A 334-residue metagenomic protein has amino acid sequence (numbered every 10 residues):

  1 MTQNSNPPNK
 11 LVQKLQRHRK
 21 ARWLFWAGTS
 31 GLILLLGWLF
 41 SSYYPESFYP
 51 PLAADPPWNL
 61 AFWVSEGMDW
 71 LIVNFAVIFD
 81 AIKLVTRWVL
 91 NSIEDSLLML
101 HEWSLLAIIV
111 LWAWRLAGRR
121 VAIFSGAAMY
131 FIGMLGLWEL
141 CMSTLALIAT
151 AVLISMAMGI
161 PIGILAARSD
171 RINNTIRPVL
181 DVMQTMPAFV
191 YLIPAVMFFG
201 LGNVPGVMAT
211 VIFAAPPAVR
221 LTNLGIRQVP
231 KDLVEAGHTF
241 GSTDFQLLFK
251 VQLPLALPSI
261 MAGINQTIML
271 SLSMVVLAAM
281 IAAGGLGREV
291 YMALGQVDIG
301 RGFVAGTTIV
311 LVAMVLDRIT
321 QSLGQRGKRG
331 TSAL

Functional and structural regions predicted by a protein language model:
M1-A146, G327-L334: N-terminal, non-cleaved signal-anchor transmembrane helix
G31, A107-W112, G126-Y130, A149 (+5 more regions): Generic alpha-helical transmembrane segments of integral inner-membrane proteins, especially permease/transport modules
D80, L84, W88-N91, D95 (+12 more regions): Short amphipathic alpha-helical coupling elements at transmembrane boundaries
V121-A122, G225-L233, D244, L286: Transmembrane helix boundary and interhelical loop/hinge segments in multi-pass membrane proteins
I132, L147-T150, I154-A167, R177-A214: Generic hydrophobic transmembrane alpha-helix motif, especially the helices
M186, F198-F199, V211-A215, T222-I226 (+2 more regions): Hydrophobic/aromatic residues within the transmembrane alpha-helices of Major Facilitator Superfamily
M197, I226, S271-V312, G324-L334: Glycine-rich helix-loop "coupling/hinge" segments at transmembrane-helix boundaries in multipass transporters
M208-I212, P216, P230, D244-A278 (+4 more regions): Transmembrane alpha-helices
